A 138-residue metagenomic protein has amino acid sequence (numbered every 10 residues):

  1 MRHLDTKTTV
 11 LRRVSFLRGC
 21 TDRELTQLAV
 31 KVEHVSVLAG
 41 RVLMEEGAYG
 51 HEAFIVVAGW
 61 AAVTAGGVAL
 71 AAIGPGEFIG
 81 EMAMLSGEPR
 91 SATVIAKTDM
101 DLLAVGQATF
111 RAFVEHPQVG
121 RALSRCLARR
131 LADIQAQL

Functional and structural regions predicted by a protein language model:
M1-L138: Cytosolic regulatory regions built on CNB/CRP/Popeye-like sensor folds
